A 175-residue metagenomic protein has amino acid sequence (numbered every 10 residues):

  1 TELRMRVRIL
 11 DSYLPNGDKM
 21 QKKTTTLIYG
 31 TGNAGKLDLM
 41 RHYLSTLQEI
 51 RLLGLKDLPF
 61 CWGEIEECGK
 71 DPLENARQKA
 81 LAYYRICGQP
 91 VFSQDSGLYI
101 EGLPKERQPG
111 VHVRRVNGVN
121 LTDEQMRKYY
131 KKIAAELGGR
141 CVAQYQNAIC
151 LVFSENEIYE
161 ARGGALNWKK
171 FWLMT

Functional and structural regions predicted by a protein language model:
M5-S12: Low-complexity, intrinsically disordered Ser/Thr/Pro- and acidic-rich segments
Q21-I28, A34-T175: Anionic-ligand binding patches
